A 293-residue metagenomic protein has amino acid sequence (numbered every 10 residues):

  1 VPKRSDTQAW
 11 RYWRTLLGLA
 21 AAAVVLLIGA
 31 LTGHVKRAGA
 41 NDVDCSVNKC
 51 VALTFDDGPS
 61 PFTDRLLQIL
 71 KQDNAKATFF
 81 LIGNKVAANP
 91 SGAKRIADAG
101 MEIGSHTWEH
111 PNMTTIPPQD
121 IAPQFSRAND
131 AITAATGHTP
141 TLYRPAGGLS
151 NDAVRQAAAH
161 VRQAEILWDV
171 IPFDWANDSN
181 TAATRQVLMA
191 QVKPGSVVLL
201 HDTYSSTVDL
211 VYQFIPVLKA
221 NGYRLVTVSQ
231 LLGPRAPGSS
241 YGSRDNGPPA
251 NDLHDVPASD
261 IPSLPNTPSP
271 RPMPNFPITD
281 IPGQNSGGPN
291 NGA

Functional and structural regions predicted by a protein language model:
R4-A20: N-terminal Sec-pathway targeting helices
L17-A30: Hydrophobic membrane-insertion alpha-helices, especially the h-region of bacterial N-terminal signal peptides
G33-P140, V217, G233: Active-site beta->alpha N-cap acidic-glycine motif
G39-C45, D73, V86-A87, S206-D280: C-terminal domain-boundary segment and adjacent tail
F55-D57, F80-N84, T107-W108, R144-G148 (+3 more regions): Active-site-proximal beta-strand/loop segments in catalytic clefts of secreted hydrolases
K76, E102, A164, I171 (+1 more regions): Residue-level detector of anion-binding/catalytic polar loops
P111-T139, L149-P194, T207-L210: Alpha-helical scaffold elements lining the catalytic groove of polysaccharide deacetylases
N275-A293: Long, low-complexity, intrinsically disordered segments
